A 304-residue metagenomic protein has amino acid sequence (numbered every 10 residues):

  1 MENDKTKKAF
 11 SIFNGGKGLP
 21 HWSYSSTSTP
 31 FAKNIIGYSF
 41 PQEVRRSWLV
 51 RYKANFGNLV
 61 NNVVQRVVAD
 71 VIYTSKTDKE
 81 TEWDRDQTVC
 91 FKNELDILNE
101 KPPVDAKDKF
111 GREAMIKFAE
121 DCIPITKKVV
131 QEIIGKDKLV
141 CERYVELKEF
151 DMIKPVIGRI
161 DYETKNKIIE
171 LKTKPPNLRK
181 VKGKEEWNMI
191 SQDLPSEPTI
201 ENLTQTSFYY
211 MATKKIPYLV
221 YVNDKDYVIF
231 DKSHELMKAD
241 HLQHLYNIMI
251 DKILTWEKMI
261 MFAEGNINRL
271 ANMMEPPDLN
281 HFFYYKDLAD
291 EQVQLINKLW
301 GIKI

Functional and structural regions predicted by a protein language model:
M1-R159: Metal-dependent nuclease catalytic cores that hydrolyze phosphodiester bonds in DNA/RNA, characterized by
R66, D70, P175-N177, N223-K225: Short loop/turn segments at secondary-structure transitions that flank enzyme active sites
Y73-W83, D151, K180-S196, K238-A239 (+1 more regions): Intrinsically disordered, low-complexity coil segments
D137, I200, K215-I216: Short coil/turn segments at beta-strand junctions that form active-site/ligand-binding loops
V140, E163, K167-L171, P217-Y221: A structural signal for short, well-ordered beta-strand segments and their strand-loop junctions that often border
E146-T204: Non-catalytic protein-protein interaction segments used by genome-maintenance enzymes to assemble and couple activities
N202-T213: An active-site-proximal "capping" alpha-helix that borders the catalytic cofactor pocket
M211-I304: Metal-dependent nuclease catalytic regions and adjoining charged, substrate-binding loops involved in nucleic-acid end
